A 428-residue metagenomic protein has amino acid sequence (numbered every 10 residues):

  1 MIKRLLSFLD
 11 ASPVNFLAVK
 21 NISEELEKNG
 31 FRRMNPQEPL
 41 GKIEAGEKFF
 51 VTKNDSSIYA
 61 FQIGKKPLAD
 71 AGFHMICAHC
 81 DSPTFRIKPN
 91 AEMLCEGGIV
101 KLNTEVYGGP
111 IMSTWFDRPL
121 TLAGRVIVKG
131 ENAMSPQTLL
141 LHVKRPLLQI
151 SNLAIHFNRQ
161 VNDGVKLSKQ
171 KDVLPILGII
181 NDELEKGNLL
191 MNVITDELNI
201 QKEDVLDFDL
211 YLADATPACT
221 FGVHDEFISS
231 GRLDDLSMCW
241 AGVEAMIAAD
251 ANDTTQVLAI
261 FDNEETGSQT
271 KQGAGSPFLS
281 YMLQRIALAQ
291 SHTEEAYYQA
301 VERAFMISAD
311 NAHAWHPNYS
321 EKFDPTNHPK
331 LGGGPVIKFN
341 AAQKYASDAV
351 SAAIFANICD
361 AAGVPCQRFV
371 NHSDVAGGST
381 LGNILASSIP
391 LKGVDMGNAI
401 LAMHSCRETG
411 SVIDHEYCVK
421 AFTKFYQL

Functional and structural regions predicted by a protein language model:
M1-L428: N-terminal hydrophobic/helix-forming segments and targeting peptides
